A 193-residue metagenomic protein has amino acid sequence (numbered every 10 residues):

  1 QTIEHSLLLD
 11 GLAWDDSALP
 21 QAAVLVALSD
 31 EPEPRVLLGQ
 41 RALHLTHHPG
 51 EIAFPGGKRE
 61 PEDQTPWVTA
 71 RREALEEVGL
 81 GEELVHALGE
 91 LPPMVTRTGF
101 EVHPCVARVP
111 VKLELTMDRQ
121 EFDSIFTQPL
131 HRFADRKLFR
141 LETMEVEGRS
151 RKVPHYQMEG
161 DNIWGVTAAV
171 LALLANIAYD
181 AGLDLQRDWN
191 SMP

Functional and structural regions predicted by a protein language model:
Q1-A53, K58-L113, T143-P193: N-terminal leader/linker segments that precede catalytic domains of diphosphate-processing enzymes
M117-V153, Q157-E159: NUDIX/MutT-family hydrolases
